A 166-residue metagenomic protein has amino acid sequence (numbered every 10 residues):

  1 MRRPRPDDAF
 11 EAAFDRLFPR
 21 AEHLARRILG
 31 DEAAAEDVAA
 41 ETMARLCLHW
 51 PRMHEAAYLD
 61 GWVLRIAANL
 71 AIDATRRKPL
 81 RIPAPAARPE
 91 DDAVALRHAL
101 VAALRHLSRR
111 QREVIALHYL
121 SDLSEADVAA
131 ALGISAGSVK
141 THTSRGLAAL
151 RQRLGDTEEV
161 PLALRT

Functional and structural regions predicted by a protein language model:
M1-H23, A33, C47: A short, charge-rich alpha-helical start-of-domain segment used by transcription regulators
P4, D8-A9, A148-T166: C-terminal edge and immediately downstream basic/flexible tail or linker adjoining helix-turn-helix-like DNA-binding
A21, A25, A35-L46, I66 (+3 more regions): Short, small-hydrophobic-rich alpha-helical interface motif
L48-E55, R65-P85, A93, Q152: Arg/Lys-rich amphipathic alpha helix in sigma70-family domain 2
A68, I72, L132-T157: DNA-recognition helix of helix-turn-helix
D73, L80-L104, S124, L164-R165: Internal acidic/polar
R105, R109, S121-S138, A149: Helix-turn-helix DNA-binding module
V114-H118: A short pre-motif secondary-structure segment
